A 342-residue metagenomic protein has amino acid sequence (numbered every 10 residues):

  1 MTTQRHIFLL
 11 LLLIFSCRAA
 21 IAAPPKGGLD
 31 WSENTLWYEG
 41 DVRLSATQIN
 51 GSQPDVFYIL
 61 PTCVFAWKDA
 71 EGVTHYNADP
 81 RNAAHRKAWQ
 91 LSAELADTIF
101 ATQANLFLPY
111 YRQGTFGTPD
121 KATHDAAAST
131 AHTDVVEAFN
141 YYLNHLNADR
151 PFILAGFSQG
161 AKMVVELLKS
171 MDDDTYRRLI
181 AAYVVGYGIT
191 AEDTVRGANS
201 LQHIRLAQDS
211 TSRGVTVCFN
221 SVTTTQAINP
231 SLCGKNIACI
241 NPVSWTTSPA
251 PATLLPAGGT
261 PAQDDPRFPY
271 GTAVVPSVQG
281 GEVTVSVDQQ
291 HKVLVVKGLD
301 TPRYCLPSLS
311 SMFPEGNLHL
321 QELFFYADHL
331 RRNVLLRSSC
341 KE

Functional and structural regions predicted by a protein language model:
M1-Q4: N-terminal secretory signal peptides that target proteins for export/translocation
H6-S16: Sec-dependent N-terminal signal peptides
A19-A22: Boundary at the C-terminal end of the N-terminal hydrophobic targeting segment
I49-P54: Proline/glycine-enriched tight loop/beta-turn segments at coil->beta junctions that connect or precede beta-strands
D55-I59, N105-Y110, I153-L154, A181-V184 (+1 more regions): Structural recognition of the beta-strand scaffold that forms the well-ordered cores of secreted hydrolase catalytic
I59-R150, L299-E342: Active-site catalytic motif of lipid deacylating hydrolases and related acyltransferases
T133-D149, K169-M312, N317-A327, R331-L336 (+1 more regions): Surface cap/lid and interfacial helix-loop subdomains adjacent to catalytic sites that gate substrate access
G156-G160, V164: Gly/Ala-rich beta-loop-alpha elbow adjacent to hydrolase catalytic centers
